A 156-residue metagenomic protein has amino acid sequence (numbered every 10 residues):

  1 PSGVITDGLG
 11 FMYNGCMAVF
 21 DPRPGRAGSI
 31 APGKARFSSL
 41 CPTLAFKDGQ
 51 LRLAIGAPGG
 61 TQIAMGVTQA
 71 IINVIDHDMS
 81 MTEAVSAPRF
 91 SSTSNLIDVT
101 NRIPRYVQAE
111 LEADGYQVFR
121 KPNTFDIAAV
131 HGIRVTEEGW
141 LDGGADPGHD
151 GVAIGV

Functional and structural regions predicted by a protein language model:
P1-T124: Proteins synthesized as precursors that undergo proteolytic processing into mature forms
R102-V156: Cofactor-centric catalytic regions
